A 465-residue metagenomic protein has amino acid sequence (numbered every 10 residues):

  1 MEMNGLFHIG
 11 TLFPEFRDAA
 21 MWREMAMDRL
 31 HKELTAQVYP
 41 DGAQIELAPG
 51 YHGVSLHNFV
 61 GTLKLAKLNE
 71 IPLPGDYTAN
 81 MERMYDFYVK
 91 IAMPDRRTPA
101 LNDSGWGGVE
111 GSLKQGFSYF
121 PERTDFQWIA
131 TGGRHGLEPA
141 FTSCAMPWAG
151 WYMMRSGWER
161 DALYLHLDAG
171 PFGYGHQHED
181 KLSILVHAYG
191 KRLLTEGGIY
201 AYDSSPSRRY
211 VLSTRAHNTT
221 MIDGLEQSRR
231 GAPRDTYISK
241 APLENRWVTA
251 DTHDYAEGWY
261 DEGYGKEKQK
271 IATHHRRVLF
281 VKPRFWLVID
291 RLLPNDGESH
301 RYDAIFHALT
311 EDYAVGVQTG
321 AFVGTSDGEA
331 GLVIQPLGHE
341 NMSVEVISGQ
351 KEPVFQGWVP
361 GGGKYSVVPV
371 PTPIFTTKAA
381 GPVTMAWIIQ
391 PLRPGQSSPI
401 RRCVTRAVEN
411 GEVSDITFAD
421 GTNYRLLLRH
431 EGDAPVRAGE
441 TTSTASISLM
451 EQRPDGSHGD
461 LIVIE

Functional and structural regions predicted by a protein language model:
M3-T11, A20-T35, L56, V60-L63 (+1 more regions): Hydrophobic core segments within long, regular secondary-structure runs in both alpha- and beta-rich folds
G5, T62, K181-L182, H275 (+1 more regions): Short, hydrophobic/aromatic alpha-helical segments in well-folded domains
M25-V38, R160-Y164, K268-Q269, F355-V367: Active-site-adjacent bridging/hinge elements
Y39, A43-L194, T249-A250, K378-T384 (+1 more regions): Carbohydrate-active enzyme catalytic cores, enriched for enzymes that act on polyanionic acidic polysaccharides
G198-I199: Residue-level structural signal for beta-strand termini and adjacent loop
Y202-E465: CBM-like, beta-strand-rich accessory domains located in the C-terminal region of large, secreted polysaccharide-active
